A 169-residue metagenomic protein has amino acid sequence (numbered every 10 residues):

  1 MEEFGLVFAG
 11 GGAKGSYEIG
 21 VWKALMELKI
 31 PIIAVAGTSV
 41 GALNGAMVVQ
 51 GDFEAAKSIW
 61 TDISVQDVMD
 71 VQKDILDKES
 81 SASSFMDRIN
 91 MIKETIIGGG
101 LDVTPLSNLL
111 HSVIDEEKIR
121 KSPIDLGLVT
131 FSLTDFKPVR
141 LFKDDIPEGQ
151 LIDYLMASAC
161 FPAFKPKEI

Functional and structural regions predicted by a protein language model:
M1-T38, A46-I169: Patatin-like phospholipase
